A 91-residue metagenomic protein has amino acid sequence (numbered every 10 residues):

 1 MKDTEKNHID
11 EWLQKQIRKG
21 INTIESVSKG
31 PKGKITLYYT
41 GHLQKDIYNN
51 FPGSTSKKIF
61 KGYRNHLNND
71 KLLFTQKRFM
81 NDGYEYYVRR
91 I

Functional and structural regions predicted by a protein language model:
K2-G53: Short amphipathic alpha-helical interface segments
T36-L37, D46, K61, D82-E85: Intrinsically disordered, low-complexity segments enriched in small/polar residues
H42-L43, P52, L67, V88-I91: Generic alpha-helical secondary structure signal
P52-N68: Short amphipathic alpha-helical interaction segments
N68-K77: A short, conserved structural fragment
K77-I91: Short, cationic-aromatic polyanion-contact patches
